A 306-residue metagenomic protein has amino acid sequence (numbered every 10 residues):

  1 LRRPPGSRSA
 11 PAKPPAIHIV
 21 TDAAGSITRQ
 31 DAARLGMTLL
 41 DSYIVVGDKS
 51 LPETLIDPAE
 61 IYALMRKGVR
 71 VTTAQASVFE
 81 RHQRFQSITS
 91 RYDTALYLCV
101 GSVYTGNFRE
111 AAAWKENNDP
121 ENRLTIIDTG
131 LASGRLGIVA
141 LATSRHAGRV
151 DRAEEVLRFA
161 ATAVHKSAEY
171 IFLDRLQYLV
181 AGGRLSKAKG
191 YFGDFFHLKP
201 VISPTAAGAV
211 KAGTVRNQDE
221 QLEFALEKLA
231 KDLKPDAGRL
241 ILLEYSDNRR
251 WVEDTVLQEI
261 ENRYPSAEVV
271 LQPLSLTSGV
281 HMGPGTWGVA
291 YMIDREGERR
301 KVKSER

Functional and structural regions predicted by a protein language model:
R2-H18, A24-T38, S42-Y43, T94 (+4 more regions): Mixed-charge interfacial surface used for oligomerization/domain docking and macromolecular partner engagement
H18-E80: N-terminal glycine-rich anion-binding loop in soluble enzyme alpha/beta folds
D57-Y62, S90, A112-N117: A short glycine/small-residue-enriched secondary-structure motif
R66-E110, L157, A163-V164: Glycine-rich phosphate- or other oxyanion-binding loops that anchor nucleotides, phosphorylated ligands
